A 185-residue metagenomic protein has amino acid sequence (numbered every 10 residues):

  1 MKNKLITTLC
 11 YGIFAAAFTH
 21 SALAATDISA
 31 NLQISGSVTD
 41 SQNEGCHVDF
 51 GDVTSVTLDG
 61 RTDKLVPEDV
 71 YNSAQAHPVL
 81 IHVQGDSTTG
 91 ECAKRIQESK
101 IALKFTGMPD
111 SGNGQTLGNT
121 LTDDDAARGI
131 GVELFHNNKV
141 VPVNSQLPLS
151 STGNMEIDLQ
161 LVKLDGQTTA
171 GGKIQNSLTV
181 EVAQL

Functional and structural regions predicted by a protein language model:
M1-L9: Bacterial N-terminal signal peptides that target proteins for export
K2, L23-L185: Mature extracellular/passenger domains of Gram-negative fimbrial/pilin and adhesin proteins
C10-A17: Bacterial N-terminal signal peptides
T19-S21: N-terminal signal peptide c-region/cleavage motif recognized by signal peptidases
